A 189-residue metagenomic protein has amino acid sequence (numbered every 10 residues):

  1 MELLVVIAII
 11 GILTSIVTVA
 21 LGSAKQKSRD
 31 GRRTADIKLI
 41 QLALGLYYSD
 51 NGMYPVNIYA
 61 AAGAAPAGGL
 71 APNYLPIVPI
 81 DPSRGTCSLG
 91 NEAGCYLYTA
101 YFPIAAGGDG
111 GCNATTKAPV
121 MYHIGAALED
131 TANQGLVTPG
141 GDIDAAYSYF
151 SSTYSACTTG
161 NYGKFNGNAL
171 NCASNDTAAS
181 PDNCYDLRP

Functional and structural regions predicted by a protein language model:
M1-L21: N-terminal single-pass transmembrane signal-anchor helix
S15, A24, V56: Short, electropositive, low-hydrophobicity segments enriched in small/polar residues
T18-K38: Aliphatic-rich helix starts adjacent to a transmembrane/signal segment
D30, D36, D50, D81 (+2 more regions): Acidic side chains
G45, S49-D130: Extracellular/periplasmic head regions of type IV pilus-like filament subunits
T116-P189: Short, surface-exposed interaction loops/tails
